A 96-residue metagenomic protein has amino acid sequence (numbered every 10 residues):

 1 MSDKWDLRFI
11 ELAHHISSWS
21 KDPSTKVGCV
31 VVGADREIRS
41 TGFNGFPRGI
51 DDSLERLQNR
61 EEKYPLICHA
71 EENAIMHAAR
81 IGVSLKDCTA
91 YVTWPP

Functional and structural regions predicted by a protein language model:
M1-P96: Zinc-dependent deaminase catalytic domain
